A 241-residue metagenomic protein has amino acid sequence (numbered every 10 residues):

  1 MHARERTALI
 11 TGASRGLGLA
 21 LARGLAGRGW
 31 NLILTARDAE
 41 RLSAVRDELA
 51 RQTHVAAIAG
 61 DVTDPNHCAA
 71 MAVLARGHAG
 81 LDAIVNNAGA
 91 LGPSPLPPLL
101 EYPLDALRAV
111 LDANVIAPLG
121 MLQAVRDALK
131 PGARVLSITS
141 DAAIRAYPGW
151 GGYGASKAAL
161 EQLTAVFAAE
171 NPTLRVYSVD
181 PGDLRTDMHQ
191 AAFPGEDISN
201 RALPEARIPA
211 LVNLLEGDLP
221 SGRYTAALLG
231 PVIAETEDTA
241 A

Functional and structural regions predicted by a protein language model:
S14-R15: Conserved glycine-rich cofactor-binding loop
R28-V45: Conserved glycine-rich Rossmann-like NAD(P)H-binding loop of the short-chain dehydrogenase/reductase
N87-P95: Conserved NAD(P)H cofactor-binding loop of Rossmann-fold oxidoreductase domains
P95-L99, P103-R108: Substrate-binding pocket helix/loop in short-chain dehydrogenase/reductase
L122, S156: Active-site helix of classical SDR
S140: Residue(s) in the substrate-gating loop at a strand-loop-helix junction that position the organic substrate next
L174, S178-P181, T186, P194-T239: C-terminal helical subdomain
